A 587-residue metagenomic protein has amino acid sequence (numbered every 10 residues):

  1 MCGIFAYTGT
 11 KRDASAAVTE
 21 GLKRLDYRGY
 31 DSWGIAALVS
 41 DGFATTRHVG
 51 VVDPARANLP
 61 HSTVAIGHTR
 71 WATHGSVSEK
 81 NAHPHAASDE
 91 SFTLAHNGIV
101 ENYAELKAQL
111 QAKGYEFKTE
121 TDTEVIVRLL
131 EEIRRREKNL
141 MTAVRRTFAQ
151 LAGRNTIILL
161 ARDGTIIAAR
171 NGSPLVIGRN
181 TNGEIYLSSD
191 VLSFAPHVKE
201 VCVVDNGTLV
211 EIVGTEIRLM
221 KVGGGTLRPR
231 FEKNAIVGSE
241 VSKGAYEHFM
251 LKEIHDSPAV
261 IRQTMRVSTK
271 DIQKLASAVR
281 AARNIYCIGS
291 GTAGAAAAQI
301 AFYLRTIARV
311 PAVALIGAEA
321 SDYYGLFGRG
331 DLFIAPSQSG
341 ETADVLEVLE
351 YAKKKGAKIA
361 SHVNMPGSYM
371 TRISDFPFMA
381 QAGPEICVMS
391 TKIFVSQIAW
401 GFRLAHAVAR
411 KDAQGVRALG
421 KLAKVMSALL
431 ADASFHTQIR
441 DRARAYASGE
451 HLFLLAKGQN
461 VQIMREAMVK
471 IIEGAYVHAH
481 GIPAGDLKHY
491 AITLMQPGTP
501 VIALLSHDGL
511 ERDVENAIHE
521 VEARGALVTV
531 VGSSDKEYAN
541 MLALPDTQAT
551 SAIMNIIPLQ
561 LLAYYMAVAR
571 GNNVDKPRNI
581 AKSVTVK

Functional and structural regions predicted by a protein language model:
M1-K243, E247-H248, K252, R262-R266 (+4 more regions): Conserved short alpha-helical segments that host acidic/polar catalytic motifs at enzyme active sites
D163, S173-P174, T181-N182, V201-A245 (+2 more regions): A SIS-like phosphosugar-recognition module
